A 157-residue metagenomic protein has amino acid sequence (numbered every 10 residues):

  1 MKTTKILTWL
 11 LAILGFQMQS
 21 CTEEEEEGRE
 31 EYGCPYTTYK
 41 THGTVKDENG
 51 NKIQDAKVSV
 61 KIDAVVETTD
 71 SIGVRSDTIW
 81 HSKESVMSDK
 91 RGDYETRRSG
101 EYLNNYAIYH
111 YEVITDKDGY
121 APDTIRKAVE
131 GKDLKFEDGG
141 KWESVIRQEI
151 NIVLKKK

Functional and structural regions predicted by a protein language model:
M1-T8: Bacterial N-terminal signal peptides that target proteins for export
Q17-S20: C-terminal motif of bacterial Sec signal peptides marking the signal peptidase cleavage site
T22-K40, T44-N51: Beta-strand-rich domain onsets/edges
E24-G33, A128-K157: Extracellular beta-sheet/turn segments enriched in Thr/Pro/Gly and aliphatic residues
T41, D47-I79: Short, ordered, surface-exposed loop/turn motifs in non-cytosolic proteins
V66-R98: Short, acidic Ser/Thr/Gly-rich low-complexity loop/linker segments typical of extracellular and cell-surface proteins
E101-F136: A short, solvent-exposed loop/turn motif at the edges and junctions of modular extracellular/periplasmic domains
